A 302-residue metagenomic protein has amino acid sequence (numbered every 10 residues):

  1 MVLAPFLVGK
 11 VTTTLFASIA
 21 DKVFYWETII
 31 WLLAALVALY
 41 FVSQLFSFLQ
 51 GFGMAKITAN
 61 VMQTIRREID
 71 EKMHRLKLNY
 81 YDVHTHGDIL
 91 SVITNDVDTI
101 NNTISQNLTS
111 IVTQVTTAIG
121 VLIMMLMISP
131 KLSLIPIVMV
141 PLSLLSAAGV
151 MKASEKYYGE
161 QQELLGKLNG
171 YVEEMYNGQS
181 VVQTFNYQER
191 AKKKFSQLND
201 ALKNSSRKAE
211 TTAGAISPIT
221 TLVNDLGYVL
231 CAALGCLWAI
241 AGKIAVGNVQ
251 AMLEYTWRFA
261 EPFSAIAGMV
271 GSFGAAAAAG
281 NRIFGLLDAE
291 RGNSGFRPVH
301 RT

Functional and structural regions predicted by a protein language model:
M1-F46, M127-K131, G242-V246: Transmembrane helix-loop-helix hairpins at lipid-water interfaces of multipass membrane proteins, especially the type-1
L3-A4, A34-V37, F41-T58, G120 (+6 more regions): Hydrophobic alpha-helical membrane-associated segments
K56, H84, D88, V92 (+4 more regions): N-terminal turn
L78-N79, V97-I104, L108, V112 (+6 more regions): An intracellular "coupling" helix at the cytosolic face of ABC transporter transmembrane type-1 domains
Q106-E160, C231-A245, E261: Transmembrane helices of ABC transporter permease
Y187, T211, Y228, M252 (+1 more regions): Cytosolic ends of transmembrane helices, especially the final helix of ABC transmembrane type-1 domains
L287-T302: Primarily ABC-family ATPase nucleotide-binding module
